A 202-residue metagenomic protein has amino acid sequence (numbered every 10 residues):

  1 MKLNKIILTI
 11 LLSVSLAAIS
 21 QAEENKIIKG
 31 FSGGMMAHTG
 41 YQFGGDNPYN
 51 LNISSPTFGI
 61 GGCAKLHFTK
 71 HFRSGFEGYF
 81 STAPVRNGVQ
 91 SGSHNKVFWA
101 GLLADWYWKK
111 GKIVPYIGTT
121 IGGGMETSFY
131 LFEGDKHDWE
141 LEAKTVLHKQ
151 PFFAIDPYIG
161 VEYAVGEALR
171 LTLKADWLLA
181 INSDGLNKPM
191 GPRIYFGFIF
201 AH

Functional and structural regions predicted by a protein language model:
M1-I28: Cleavable N-terminal export/targeting peptides
S20-E77, I199-H202: Short glycine/proline- and aromatic-enriched beta-strand/turn motifs that initiate or cap beta-hairpins
H38-P48, Y79-V89, G124-S128, W177-D184: Sequence/structural signature of outer-membrane beta-barrel proteins
N50-P56, Q90-K96, V146-P151, G185-G191: Replace "Gram-negative outer membrane beta-barrel proteins" with "bacterial and organellar outer membrane beta-barrel
G59-G61, G101-L103, D156-Y158, R193-Y195: Membrane-embedded beta-strand positions in outer-membrane beta-barrel channels/transporters
L66-W139, F153-I155, Y163-L169, I199-H202: Gram-negative (and chloroplast) outer-membrane scaffold detector with strong preference for beta-barrel transmembrane
G134-L186: A generic hydrophobic-segment detector
P189-H202: Outer-membrane beta-barrel "beta-signal"
